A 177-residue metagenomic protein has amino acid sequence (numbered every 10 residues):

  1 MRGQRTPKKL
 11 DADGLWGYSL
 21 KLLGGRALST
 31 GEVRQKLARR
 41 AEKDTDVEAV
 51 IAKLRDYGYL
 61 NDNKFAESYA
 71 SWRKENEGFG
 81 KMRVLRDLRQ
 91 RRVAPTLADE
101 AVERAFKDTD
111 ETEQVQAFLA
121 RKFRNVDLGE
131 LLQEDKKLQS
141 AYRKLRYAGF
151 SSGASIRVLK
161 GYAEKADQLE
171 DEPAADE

Functional and structural regions predicted by a protein language model:
M1-E177: An alpha-helical, amphipathic repeat domain used for nucleic-acid recognition, typified by the mTERF helical solenoid
